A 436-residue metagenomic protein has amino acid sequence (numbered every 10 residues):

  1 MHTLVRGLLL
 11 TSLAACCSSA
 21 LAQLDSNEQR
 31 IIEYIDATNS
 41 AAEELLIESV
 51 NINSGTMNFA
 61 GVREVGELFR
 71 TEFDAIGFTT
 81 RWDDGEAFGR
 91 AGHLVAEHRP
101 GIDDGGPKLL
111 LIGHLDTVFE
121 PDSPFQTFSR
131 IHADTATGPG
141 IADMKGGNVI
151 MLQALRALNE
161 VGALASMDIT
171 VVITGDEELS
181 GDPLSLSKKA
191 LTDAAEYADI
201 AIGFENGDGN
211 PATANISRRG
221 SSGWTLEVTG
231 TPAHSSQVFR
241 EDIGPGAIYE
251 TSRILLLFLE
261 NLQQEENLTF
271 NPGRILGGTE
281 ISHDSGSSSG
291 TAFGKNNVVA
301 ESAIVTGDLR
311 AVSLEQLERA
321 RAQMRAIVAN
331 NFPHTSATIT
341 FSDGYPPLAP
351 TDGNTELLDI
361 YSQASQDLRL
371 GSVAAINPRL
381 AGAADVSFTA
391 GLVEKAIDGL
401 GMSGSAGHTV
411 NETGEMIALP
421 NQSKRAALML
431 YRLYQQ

Functional and structural regions predicted by a protein language model:
M1-L9: Bacterial N-terminal signal peptides that target proteins for export
C17-S18: N-terminal signal peptide c-region/cleavage motif recognized by signal peptidases
Q23-P139, E160-A165: Acidic/His- and Gly-rich active-site-bordering loop/insert found across diverse amide/peptide-bond hydrolases
Q23-R30, S54, G77-T79, G207 (+2 more regions): Metal-dependent amide/peptide-bond hydrolase catalytic core, centered on the "pita-bread" metallohydrolase fold
L111, H132-D182, S222-V228, Q237-N261 (+2 more regions): Alpha-helical metal-binding/catalytic segments enriched in His/Glu/Asp
I112-G113, V172-T174, I202-E205, T229 (+1 more regions): Short beta-strand segments
P121-I131, S217-G220, S285-G290: Short, flexible, mixed-charge acidic loops at enzyme active sites
M144-S217, G277-S287: Acidic/histidine-rich catalytic neighborhood of metal-dependent amide-processing enzymes
